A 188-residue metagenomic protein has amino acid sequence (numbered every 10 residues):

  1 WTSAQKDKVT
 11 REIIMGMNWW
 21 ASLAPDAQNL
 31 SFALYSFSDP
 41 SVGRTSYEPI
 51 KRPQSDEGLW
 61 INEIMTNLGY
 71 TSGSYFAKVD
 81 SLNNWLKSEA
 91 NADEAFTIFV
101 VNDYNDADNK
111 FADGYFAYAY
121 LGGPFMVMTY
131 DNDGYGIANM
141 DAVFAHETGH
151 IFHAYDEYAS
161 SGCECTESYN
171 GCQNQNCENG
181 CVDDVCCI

Functional and structural regions predicted by a protein language model:
W1, F99-N105, Y130-N132, A154: Active-site-proximal beta-strand/loop segments in catalytic clefts of secreted hydrolases
W1-A92, D131: Propeptide-to-catalytic entry region of secreted or membrane-anchored zinc metalloproteases
L82-K87, A112-F116, I137: Short secondary-structure capping micro-motifs at structural edges
K87-A90, A117-Y118, E178-C181: A general structural signal for short secondary-structure junctions and capping/turn motifs
N91-A95, G123: Extracytoplasmic
Y104-P124: Catalytic zinc-binding patch centered on the HExxH motif and its immediate surroundings that defines zinc-dependent
L121-I188: The catalytic-center signature of Zn2+-dependent metalloproteases
